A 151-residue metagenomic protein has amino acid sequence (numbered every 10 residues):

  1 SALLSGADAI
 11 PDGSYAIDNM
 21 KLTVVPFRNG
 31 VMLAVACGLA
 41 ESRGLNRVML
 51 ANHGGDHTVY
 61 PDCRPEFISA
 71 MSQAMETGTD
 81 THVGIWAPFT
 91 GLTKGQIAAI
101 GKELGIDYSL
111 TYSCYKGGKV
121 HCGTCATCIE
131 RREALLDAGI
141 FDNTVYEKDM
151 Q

Functional and structural regions predicted by a protein language model:
S1-G105: ATP-dependent adenylation/nucleotidyltransferase module used to activate substrates
A34, L110-E133: Local cysteine-cluster metal-coordination motifs and their immediate loop/turn environment, predominantly Fe-S cluster
D56, L135-L136: Glycine-rich nucleotide phosphate-binding loop and flanking beta-alpha elements of Rossmann-like dinucleotide-binding
C63, A98, T124-C128, A138 (+1 more regions): Short amphipathic alpha-helical patches
T79, L136-G139: Short amphipathic alpha-helical interaction/hinge segments
L92, Q96-A99, H121, L135 (+1 more regions): A broad, structure-centric signal for solvent-exposed, well-ordered loop/edge residues that line or flank functional
G117-G118, A138-M150: Short cysteine/histidine-rich metal-coordination sites, predominantly Zn2+-binding motifs
